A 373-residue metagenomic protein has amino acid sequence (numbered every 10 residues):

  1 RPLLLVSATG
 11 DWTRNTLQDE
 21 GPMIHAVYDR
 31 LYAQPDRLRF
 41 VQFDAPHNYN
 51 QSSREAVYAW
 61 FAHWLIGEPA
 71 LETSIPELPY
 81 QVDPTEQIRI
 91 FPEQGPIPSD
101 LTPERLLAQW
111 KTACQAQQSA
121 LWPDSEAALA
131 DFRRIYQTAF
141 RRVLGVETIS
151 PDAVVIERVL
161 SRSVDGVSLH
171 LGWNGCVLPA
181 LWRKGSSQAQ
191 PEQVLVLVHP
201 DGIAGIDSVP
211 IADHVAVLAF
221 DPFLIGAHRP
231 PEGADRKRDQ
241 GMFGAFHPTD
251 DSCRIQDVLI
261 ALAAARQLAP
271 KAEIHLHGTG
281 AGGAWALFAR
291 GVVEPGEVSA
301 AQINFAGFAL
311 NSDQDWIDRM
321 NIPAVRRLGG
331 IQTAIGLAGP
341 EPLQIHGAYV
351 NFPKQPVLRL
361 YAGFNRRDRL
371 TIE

Functional and structural regions predicted by a protein language model:
R1-P2: Core active-site phosphate/anionic-ligand binding loop and the adjoining beta-turn-alpha structural block in enzyme
V6-Q193, D201-A216, F223-Q267, E294-A300 (+1 more regions): Alpha/beta-hydrolase-fold serine-hydrolase catalytic core, especially in secreted/extracellular enzymes
L197, A216, A272, A286-A289 (+1 more regions): Hydrophobic transmembrane signal anchors and adjacent membrane-proximal interface regions, especially in viral
V198-H199, F220, H277-T279, N304: Short His-Asn-centered micro-motif
A265, A269-G280: Alpha/beta-hydrolase fold nucleophile elbow
H277-R290: Glycine-rich nucleophile elbow surrounding the catalytic serine of serine-hydrolase chemistry
